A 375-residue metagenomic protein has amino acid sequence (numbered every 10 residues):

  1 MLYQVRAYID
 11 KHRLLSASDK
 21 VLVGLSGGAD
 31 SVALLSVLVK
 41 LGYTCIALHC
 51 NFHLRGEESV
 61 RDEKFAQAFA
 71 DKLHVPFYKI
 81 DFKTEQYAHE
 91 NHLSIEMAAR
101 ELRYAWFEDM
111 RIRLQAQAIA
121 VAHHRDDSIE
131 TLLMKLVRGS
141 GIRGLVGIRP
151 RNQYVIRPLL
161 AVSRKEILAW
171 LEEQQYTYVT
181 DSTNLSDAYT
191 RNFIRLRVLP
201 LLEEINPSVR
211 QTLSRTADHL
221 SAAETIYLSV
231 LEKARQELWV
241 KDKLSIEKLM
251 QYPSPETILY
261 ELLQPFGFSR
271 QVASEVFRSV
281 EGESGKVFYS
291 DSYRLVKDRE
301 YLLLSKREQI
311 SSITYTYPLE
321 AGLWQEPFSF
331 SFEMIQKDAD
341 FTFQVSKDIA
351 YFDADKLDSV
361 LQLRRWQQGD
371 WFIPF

Functional and structural regions predicted by a protein language model:
M1-P200: Core alpha/beta nucleotide-donor-binding catalytic domains of modification enzymes
L2-A7, H12-S26, I46, C50 (+4 more regions): AMP-forming adenylation/ATP pyrophosphatase catalytic core
I156-L249, E256-E261: Contiguous mid-protein beta-loop-alpha structural module that forms a pocket-lining wall or clamp of enzyme active
